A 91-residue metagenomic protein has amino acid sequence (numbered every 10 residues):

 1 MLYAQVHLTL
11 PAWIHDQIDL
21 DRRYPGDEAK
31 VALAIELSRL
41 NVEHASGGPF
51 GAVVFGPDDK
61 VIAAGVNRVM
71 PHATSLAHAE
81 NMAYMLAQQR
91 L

Functional and structural regions predicted by a protein language model:
M1-L91: Zinc-dependent deaminase catalytic domain
